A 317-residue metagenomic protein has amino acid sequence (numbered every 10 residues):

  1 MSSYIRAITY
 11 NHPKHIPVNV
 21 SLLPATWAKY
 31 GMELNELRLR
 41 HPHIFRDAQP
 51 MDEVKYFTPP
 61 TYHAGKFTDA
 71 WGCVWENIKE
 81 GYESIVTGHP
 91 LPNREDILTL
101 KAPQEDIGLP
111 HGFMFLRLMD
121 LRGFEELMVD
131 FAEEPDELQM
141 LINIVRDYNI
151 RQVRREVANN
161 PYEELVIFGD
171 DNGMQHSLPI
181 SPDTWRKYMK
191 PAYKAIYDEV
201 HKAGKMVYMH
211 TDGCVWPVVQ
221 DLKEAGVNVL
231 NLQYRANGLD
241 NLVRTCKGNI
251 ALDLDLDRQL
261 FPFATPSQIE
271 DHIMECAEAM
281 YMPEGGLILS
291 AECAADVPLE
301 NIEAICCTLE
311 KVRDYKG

Functional and structural regions predicted by a protein language model:
M1-M32, T68, P92, T99-G317: Active-site loop segments of alpha/beta catalytic cores
W27-P60: Segments that shape or occlude catalytic/ligand-binding pockets
T61-Y62, A304: N-proximal, low-complexity, solvent-exposed accessory regions that precede a main structured/catalytic
W71-I107: A gly/proline- and charged-residue-enriched helix-loop-helix capping module
